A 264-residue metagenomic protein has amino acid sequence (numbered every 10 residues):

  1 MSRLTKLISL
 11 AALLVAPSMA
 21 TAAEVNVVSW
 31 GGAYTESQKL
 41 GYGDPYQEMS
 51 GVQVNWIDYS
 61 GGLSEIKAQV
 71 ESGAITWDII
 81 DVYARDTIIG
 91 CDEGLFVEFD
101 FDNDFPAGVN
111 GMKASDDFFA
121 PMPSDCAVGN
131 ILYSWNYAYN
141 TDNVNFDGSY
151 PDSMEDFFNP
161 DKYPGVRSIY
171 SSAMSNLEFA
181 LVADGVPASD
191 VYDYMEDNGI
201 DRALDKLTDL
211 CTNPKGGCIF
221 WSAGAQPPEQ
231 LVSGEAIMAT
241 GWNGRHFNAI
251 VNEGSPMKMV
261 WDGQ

Functional and structural regions predicted by a protein language model:
S2-L10: Sec-dependent signal peptide recognition, specifically the positively charged N-region followed immediately by
S9-P17: Bacterial N-terminal signal peptides
S18-A22: Sec/Tat signal peptide C-region and signal peptidase I cleavage site
A23-G90: Early extracytoplasmic/lumenal segment of secretory-pathway proteins
G32-S37, Y83-T87, C91-Q226: Extracytoplasmic ligand-binding site segments that recognize negatively charged/polar headgroups
V52, V70-I80, L95-F96, K162-V166 (+1 more regions): Alpha-to-beta junction loops
S64-T76, I89-E93, D156, D209 (+1 more regions): Short helices/loops that flank or line small-molecule/ion binding pockets
K215-Q264: Extracytoplasmic/periplasmic substrate-binding proteins
